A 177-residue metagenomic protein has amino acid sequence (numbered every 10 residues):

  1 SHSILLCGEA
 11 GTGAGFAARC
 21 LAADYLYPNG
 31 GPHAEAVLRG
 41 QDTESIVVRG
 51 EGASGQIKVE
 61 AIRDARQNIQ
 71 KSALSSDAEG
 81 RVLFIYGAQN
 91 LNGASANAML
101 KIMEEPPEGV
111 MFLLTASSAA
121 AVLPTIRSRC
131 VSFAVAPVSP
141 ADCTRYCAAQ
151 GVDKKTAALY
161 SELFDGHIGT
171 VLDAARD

Functional and structural regions predicted by a protein language model:
S1-A94: Clamp-loader machinery-focused feature within the broader ASCE/P-loop NTPase space
S1-T12, F16-D24, P28-V37, E108-G109 (+1 more regions): Charged, glycine-rich active-site and insertion segments that engage polyanionic ligands
V48-E51, T115, V138: Generic beta-structure capping elements
Q67, K101, P124, S128: Conserved adenine-binding aromatic site and its adjacent loop/helix in ATP-hydrolyzing domains
N68-S72, I102, Y146-Q150: A generic secondary-structure signal
Q70, N97-L114: Conserved catalytic/switch belt of AAA+ P-loop NTPases
K71-S75, G93, E105-E108, P124 (+1 more regions): Alpha-helix capping at helix-to-loop junctions
Y86-N90, N97-E104, A120: Catalytic acidic motif of RecA-like/P-loop NTPases
